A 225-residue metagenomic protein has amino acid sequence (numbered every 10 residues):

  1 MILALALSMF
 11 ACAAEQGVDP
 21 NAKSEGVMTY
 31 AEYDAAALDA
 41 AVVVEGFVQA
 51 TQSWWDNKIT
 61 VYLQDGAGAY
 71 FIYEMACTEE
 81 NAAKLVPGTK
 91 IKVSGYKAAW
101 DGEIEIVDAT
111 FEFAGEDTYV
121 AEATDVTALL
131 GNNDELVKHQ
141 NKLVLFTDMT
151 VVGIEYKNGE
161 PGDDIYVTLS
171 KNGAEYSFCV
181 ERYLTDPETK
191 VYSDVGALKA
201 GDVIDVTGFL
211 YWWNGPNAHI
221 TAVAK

Functional and structural regions predicted by a protein language model:
M1-S8: Bacterial N-terminal signal peptides
F10-C12: Sec/Tat signal peptide C-region and signal peptidase I cleavage site
A14-K225: OB-fold single-stranded nucleic acid-binding module
